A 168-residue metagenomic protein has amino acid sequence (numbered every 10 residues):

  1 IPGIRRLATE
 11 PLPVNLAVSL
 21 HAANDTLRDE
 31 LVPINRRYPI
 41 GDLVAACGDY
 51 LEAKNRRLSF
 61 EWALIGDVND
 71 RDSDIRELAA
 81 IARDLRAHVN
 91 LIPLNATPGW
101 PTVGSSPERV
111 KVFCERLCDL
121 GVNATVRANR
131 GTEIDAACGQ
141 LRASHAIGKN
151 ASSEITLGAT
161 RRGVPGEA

Functional and structural regions predicted by a protein language model:
I1-L120, T125: Conserved AdoMet/S-adenosylmethionine-binding subsite of the radical SAM
E108, V112, N129, E133-A136: Short, charged alpha-helical segments
D119, G131-A168: Radical SAM enzyme core and accessory elements
